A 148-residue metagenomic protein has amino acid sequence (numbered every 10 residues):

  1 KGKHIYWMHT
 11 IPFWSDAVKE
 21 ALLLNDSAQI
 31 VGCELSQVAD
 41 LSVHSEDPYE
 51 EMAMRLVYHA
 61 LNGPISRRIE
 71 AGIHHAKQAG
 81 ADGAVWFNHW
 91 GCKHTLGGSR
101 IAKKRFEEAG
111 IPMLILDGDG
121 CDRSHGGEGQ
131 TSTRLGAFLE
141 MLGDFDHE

Functional and structural regions predicted by a protein language model:
K1-H4: A short, charged/proline- and glycine-enriched loop that marks the coil->beta-strand transition at the N-terminal
W7-P12, N88-W90: Structural motif
H9-K77: Redox- and metal-dependent alpha/beta enzyme cores, enriched for Fe-S-associated oxidoreductases and cofactor-handling
D16-E20, S42-V43, T95-S99, H125-G127: A short acidic (Asp/Glu
L35-S36, H89, D119: Residue-level "edge-of-site" marker
L61-P64, C92-L96, D122-E128: Acidic-and-aromatic substrate-binding clefts and catalytic sites of carbohydrate-active enzymes
I69-G110, L114: C-terminal hydrophobic structural anchor segments that stabilize assembly/packing rather than catalytic chemistry
R100-E148: Peripheral docking tails and interdomain loops at the edges of cofactor- or intermediate-handling domains
